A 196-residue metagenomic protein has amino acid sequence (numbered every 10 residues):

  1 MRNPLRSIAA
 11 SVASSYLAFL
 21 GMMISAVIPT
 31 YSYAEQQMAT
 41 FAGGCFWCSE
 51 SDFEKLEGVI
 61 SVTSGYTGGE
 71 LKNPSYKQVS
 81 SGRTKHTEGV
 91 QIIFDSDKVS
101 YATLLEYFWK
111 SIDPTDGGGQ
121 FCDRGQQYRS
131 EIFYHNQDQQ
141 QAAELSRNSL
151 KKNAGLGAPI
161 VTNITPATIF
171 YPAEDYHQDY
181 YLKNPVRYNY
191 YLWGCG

Functional and structural regions predicted by a protein language model:
R2-L5, V12, Y16, I24 (+1 more regions): Flexible coil/turn and secondary-structure edge motifs
